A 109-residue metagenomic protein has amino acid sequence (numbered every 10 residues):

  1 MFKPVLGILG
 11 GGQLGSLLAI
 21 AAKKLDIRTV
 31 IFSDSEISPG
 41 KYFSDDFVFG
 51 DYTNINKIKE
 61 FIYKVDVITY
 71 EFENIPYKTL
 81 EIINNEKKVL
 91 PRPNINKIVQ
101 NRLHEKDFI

Functional and structural regions predicted by a protein language model:
M1-D107: ATP-binding N-terminal substructure of ATP-dependent carboxylate-amine bond-forming enzymes
